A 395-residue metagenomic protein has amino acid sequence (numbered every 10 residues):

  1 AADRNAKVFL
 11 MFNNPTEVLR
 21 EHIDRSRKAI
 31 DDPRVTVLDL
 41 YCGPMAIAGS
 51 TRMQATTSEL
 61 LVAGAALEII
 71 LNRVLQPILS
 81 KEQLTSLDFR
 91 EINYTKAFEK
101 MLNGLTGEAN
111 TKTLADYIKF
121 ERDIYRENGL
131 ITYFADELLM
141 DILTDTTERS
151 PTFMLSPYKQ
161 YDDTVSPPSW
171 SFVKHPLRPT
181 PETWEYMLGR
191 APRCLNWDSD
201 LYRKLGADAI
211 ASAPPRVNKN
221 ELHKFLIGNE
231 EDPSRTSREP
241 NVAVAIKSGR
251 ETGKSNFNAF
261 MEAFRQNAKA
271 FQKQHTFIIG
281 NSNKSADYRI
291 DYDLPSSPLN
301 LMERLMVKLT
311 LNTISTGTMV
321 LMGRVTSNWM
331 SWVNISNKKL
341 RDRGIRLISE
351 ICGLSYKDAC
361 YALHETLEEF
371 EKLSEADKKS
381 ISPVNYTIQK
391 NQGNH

Functional and structural regions predicted by a protein language model:
A1-H395: Conserved N-terminal alpha-helical segment that immediately precedes and caps sugar-phosphate-binding
